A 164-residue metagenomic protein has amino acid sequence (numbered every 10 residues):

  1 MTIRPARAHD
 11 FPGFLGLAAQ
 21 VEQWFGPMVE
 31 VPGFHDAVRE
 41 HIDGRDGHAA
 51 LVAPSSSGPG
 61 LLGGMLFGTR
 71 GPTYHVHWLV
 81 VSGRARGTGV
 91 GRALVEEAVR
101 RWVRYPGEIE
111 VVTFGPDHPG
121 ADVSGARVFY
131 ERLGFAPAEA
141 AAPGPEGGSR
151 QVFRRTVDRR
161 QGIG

Functional and structural regions predicted by a protein language model:
M1-I3: Extreme N-terminal starter segment of soluble prokaryotic enzymes
P5-R84, R92-E97, R101, V157: Acetyl-CoA-dependent GNAT
G68, V112, A138-A141: Solvent-exposed beta-strand sheet faces enriched in polar/charged residues
P72, G144-S149: Short acidic/glycine-enriched loop/turn segments that link adjacent beta-strands
G89: Conserved G/P- and acidic residue-centered "switch" motifs that form tight phosphate/ATP-binding loops in soluble
R92, P116-E139: Conserved active-site alpha-helix within GNAT-family acetyltransferase domains
W102-A121: Conserved GNAT acetyl-CoA-binding A-motif
V157-G164: Glyoxalase I/VOC metalloenzyme domain signal
